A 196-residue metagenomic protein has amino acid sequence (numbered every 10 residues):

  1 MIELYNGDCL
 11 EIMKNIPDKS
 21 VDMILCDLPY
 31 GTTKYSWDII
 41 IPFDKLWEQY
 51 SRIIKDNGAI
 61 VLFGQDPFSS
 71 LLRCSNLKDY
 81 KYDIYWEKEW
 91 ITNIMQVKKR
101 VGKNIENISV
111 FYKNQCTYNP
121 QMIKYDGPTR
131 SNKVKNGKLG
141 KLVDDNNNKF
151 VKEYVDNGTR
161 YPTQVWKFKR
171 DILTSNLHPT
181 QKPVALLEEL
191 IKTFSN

Functional and structural regions predicted by a protein language model:
M1-N196: Core catalytic lobe of class I
